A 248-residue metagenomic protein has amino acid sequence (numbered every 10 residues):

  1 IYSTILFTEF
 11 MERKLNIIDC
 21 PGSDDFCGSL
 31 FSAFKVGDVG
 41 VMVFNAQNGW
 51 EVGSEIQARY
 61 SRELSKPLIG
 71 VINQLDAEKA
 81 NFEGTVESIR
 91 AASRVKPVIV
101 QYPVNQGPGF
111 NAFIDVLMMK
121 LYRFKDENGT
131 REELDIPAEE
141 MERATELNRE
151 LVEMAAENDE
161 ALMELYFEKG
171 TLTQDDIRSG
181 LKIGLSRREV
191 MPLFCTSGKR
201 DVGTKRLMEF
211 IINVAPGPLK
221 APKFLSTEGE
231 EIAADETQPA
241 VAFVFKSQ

Functional and structural regions predicted by a protein language model:
I1-Q248: Structural and coupling elements of P-loop NTPases
